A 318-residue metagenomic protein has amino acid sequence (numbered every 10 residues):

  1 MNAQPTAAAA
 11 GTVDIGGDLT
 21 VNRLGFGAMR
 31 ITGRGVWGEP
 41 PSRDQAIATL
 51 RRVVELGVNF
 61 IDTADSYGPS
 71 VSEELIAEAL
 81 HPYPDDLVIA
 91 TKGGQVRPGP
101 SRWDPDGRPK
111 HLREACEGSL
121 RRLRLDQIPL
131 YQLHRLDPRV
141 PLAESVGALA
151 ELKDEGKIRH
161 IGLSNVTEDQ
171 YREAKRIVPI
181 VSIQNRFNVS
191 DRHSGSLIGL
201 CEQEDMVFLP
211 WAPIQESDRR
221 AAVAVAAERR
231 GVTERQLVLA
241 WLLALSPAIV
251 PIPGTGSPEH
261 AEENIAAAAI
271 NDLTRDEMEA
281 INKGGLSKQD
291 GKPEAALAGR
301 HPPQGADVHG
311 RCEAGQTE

Functional and structural regions predicted by a protein language model:
M1-L87, V308-G310, G315-E318: N-terminal binding-site loop/beta-alpha segment at the start of enzyme catalytic domains that lines or forms
A3, A7, T12, L136-E318: Beta/alpha (TIM)-barrel catalytic core signal, keyed to glycine-rich beta->alpha loops juxtaposed to Asp/Glu that bind
G16, E55, A77-V88, L120-R124 (+2 more regions): Acidic (Asp/Glu)-rich catalytic clusters
G17-W37, A90-W103, Q127, Q132 (+1 more regions): N-terminal small/glycine-rich loop or linker at the start of catalytic domains across soluble metabolic enzymes
G38-Q45, V71, L75, W103-E114 (+2 more regions): Alpha-helix N-cap and loop-to-helix initiation/capping positions
E39-V53, D106-L123, T167-E173: Short, acidic/polar
V58, L125-I128, I158, I180: A structural motif
L120-P138: Active-site groove signature of glycoside hydrolases
